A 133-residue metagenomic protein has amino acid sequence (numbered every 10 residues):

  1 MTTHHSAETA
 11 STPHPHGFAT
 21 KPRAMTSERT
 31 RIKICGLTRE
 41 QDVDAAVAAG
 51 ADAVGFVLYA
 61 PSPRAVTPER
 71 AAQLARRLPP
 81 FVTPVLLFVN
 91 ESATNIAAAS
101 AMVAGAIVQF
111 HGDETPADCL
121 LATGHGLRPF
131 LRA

Functional and structural regions predicted by a protein language model:
M1-T2, S11-P13: Intrinsic low-complexity/disordered segments
T2, K21-A133: Conserved N-terminal beta1-alpha1 strand-loop-helix module at the mouth
H5-S6, P15-A19: Short hydrophobic alpha-helical segments enriched in small aliphatic residues
P13-H16, A24: Short, linear, compositionally biased motifs with a strong N-terminal bias
